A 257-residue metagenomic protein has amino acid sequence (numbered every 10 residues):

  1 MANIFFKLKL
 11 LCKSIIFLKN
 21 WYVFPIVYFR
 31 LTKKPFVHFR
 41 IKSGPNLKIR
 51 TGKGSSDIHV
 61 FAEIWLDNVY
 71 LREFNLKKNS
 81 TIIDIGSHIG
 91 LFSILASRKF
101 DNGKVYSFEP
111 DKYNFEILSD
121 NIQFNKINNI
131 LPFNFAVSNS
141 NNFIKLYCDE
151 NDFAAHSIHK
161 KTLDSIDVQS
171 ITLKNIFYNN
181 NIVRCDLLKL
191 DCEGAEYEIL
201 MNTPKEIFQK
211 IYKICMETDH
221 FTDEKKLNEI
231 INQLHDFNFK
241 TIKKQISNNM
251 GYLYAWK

Functional and structural regions predicted by a protein language model:
M1-K257: Phosphate/nucleotide-binding beta-alpha loop and adjacent structural elements of enzyme active sites
